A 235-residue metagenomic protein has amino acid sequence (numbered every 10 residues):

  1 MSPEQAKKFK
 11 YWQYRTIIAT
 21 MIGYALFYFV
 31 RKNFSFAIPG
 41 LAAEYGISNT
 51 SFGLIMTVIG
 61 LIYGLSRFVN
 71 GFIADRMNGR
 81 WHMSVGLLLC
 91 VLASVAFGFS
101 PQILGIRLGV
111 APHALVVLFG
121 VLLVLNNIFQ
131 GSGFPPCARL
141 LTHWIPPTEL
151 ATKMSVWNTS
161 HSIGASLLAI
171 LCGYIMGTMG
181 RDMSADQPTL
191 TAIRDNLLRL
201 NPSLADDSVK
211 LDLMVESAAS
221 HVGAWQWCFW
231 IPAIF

Functional and structural regions predicted by a protein language model:
R15-N49: Extracytoplasmic
K32, G60-F68, S166: Residue-level signature of mid-helix packing/kink "hotspots" within the transmembrane helices of 12-pass Major
G40, G71-F72, Y174: Membrane-interface helix termini in secondary transporters
S66-N78: Helix-to-loop junctions at the C-terminal end of transmembrane segments in multipass secondary transporters
L88-P112: C-terminal ends and interior cores of transmembrane alpha-helices in multi-pass membrane transporters/permeases
L122-T159: Cytoplasmic helix-loop-helix junction between adjacent transmembrane helices in 12-TM secondary transporters
W157-F235: Helix-loop-helix hairpin linking two adjacent transmembrane segments in secondary transporters
